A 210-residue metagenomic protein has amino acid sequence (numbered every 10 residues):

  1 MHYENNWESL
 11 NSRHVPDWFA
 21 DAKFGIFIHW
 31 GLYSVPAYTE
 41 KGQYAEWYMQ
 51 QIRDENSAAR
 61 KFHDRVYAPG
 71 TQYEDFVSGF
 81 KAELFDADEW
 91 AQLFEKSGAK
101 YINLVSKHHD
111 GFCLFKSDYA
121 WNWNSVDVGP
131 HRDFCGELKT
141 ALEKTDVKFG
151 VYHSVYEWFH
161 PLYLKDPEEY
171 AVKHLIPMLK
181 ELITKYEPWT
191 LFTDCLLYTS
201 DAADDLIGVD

Functional and structural regions predicted by a protein language model:
H2-L104, H109-G111: N-terminal structural segment of carbohydrate-active enzymes
E4-W7, N11, F149, I183 (+1 more regions): Aromatic-residue-lined binding/catalytic grooves and analogous aromatic/hydrophobic interfacial grooves in multimeric
G70-D86, S117-R132, L162-V172, F192-L197: The substrate-binding groove and active-site-proximal loops of carbohydrate-active enzymes, especially glycoside
L93, A141, E168-Y186: An active-site-proximal structural segment forming one wall of the substrate-binding cleft that immediately precedes
K100, S106-P161: Acidic/aromatic-lined carbohydrate-recognition and catalytic surfaces of CAZymes acting on diverse glycans
N103-F112, H153-P161, I176-L197: Active-site groove signature of glycoside hydrolases
Y198-A203: Conserved small/polar residues in nucleotide/adenosyl-binding loops
